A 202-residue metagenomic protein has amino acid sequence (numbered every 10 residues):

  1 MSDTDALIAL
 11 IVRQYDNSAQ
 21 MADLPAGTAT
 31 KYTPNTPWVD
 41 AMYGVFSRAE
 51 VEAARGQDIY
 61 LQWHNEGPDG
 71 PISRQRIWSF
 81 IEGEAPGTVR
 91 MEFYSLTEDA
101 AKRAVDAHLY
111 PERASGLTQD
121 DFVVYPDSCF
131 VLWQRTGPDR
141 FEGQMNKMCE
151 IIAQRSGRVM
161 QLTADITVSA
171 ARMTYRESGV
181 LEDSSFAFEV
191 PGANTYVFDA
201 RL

Functional and structural regions predicted by a protein language model:
T4-Q14, S18-T28, D58-L202: Calycin-type beta-barrel ligand-binding domains and close structural analogs
Y32-Q75: N-terminal glycine/threonine-rich, aromatic-flanked beta-hairpin/loop signature
